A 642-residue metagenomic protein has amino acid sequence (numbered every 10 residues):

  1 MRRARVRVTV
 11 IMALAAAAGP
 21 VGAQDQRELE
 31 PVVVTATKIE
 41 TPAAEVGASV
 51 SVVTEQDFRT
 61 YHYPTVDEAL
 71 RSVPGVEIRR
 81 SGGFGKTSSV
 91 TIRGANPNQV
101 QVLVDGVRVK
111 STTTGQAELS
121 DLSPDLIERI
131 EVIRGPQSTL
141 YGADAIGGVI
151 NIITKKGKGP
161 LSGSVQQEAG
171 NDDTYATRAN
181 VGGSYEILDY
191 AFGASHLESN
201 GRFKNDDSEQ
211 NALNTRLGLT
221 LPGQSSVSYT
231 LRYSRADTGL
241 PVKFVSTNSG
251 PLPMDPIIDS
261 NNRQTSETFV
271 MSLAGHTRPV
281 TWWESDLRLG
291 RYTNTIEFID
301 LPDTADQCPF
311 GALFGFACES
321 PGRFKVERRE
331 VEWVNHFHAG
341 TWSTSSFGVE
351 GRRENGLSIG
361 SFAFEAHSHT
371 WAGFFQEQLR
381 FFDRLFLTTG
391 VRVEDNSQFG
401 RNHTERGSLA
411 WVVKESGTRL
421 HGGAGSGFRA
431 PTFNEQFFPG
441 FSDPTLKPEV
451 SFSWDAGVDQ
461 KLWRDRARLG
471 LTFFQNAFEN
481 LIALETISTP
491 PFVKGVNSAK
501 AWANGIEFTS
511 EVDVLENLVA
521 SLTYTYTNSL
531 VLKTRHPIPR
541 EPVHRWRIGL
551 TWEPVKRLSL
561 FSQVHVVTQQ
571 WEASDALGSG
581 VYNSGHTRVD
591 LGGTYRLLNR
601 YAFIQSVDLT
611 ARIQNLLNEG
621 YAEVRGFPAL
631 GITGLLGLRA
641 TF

Functional and structural regions predicted by a protein language model:
V66-A69, S88-T91, V100-L103, A117-S123 (+4 more regions): N-terminal periplasmic accessory domains that precede and gate Gram-negative outer-membrane beta-barrel machines
D67, R71-S111, E128: Extracytoplasmic beta-strand/coil segments of soluble accessory domains associated with Gram-negative outer-membrane
V107-R134, G440, P491: Short acidic/polar hinge/loop motifs at secondary-structure boundaries that mediate gating or recognition
N171-E198, F203-L240, N262-E284, H338-T344: Transmembrane beta-barrel wall of Gram-negative outer-membrane proteins
N180-G182, G218-P222, P539-F642: Conserved C-terminal beta-signal and adjacent last beta-strands/turns of outer-membrane beta-barrel proteins
G183, L188-D189, W282-D300, R353-G356 (+4 more regions): Membrane-embedded beta-barrel scaffold of Gram-negative outer-membrane proteins
L231, L289, G340-S346, E350 (+3 more regions): Structural signature of Gram-negative outer-membrane beta-barrels, strongest in the C-terminal barrel of TonB-dependent
S346, R380-L387, Q475-A477, N497-S574 (+2 more regions): Gram-negative outer-membrane beta-barrel transporters
